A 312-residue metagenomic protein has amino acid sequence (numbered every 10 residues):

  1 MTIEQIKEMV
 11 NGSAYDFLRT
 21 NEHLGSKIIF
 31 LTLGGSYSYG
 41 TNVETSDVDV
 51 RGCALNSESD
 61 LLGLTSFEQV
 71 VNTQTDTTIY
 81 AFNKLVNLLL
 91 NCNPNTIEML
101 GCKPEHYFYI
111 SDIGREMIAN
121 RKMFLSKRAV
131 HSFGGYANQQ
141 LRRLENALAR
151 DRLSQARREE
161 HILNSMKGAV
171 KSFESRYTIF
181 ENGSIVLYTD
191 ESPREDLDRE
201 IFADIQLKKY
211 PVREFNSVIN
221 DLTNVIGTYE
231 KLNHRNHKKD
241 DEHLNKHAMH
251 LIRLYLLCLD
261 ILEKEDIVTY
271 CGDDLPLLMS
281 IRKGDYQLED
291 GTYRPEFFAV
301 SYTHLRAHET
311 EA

Functional and structural regions predicted by a protein language model:
M1-L33: Helical scaffold of the NTase/Pol beta-like nucleotidyltransferase catalytic core
Y39-T75: Catalytic metal-binding acidic patch
T73-D241, H247-H250, T269, L277: Conserved NTP/Mg2+-binding pocket subregion across the NTase superfamily
I261-D273: Short acidic alpha-helical/loop segments enriched in Asp/Glu that coordinate divalent cations
D273-D290: Short His/Asp/Glu-rich catalytic/ion-coordination signatures at enzyme active sites or charged loops
A299-S301: Acidic, proline/serine/threonine- and glycine-rich low-complexity intrinsically disordered segments
T303-A312: Conserved small/polar residues in nucleotide/adenosyl-binding loops
